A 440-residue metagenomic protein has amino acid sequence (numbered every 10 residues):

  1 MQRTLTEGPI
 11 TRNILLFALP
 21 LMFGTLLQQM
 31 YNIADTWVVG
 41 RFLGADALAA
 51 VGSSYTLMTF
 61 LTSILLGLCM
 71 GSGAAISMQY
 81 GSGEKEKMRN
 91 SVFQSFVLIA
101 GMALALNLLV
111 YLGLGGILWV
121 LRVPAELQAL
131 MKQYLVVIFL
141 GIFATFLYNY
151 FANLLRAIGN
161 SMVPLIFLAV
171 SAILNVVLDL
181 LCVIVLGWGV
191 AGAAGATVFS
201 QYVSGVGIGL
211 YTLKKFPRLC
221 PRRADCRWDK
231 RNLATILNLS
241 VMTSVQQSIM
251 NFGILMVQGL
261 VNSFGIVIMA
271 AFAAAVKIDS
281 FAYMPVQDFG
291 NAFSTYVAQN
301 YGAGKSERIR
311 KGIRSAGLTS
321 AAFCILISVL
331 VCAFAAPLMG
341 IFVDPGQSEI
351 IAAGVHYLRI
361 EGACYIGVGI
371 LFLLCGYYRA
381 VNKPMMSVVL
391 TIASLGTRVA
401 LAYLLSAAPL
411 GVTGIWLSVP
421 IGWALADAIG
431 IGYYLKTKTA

Functional and structural regions predicted by a protein language model:
M1-A18, I76-G141, V185-V241, V297-C364 (+1 more regions): Short alpha-helical transmembrane segments in multi-pass integral membrane proteins
L5-F42, T56-G71, A75, A100-N107 (+5 more regions): N-terminal transmembrane alpha-helices
L16-D35, V137, Y148, S171 (+5 more regions): Transmembrane helical elements of multi-pass membrane transporters/channels
L26, M30-A49, L118-A125, L181-W188 (+5 more regions): Helix-terminus/linker motif at the lipid-water interface of multi-pass membrane proteins
A45-T56, L135, A194, I266-F281 (+2 more regions): Small-residue hotspots at the loop-to-helix junctions and early N-terminal turns of transmembrane alpha-helices
L48-L108, T145-P164, A271-A335, V368-L390: Small-residue-rich hydrophobic transmembrane alpha-helices
F60-S63, N175-D179, G205-G209, F281-M284 (+3 more regions): Hydrophobic transmembrane alpha-helices of multi-pass small-molecule transporters
C69, V137-R156, P164-A172, A193-I208 (+4 more regions): Short runs within selected transmembrane alpha-helices of multi-pass transporters and secretion channels
